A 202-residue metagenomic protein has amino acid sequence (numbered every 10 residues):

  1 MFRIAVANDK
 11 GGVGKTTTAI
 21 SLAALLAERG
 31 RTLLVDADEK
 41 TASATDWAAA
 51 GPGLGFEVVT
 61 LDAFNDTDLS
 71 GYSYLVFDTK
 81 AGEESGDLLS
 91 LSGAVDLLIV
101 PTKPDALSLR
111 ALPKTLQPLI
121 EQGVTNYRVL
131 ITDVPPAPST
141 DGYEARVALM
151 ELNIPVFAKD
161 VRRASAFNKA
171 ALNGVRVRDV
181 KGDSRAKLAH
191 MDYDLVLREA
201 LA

Functional and structural regions predicted by a protein language model:
F2-V13, I20-G93, V147, A171-D179: P-loop/Walker-type NTP enzyme "switch/lid" segment
L33-V35, F77, V100, R128-I131: Structural beta-sheet core signal
A94-P113, P135-P138: Conserved Switch II/interswitch segment of TRAFAC-class P-loop GTPases
K103, Y127-G142, K159-A170: G-domain G4 guanine-recognition motif of GTPases
R110-T132, P136: Conserved C-terminal guanine-recognition region of P-loop GTPase G domains, centered on the G4
A145-R178: Beta-strand-loop-alpha "switch" segments that mediate conformational coupling across diverse proteins
K169-D194: Inter-lobe coupling/hinge region of RecA-like P-loop helicase motors
